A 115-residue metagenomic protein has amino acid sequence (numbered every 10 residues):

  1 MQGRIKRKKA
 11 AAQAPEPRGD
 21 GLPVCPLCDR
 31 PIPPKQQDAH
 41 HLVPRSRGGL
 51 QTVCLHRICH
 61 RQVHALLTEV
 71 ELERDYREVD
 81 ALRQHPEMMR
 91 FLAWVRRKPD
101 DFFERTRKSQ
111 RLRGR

Functional and structural regions predicted by a protein language model:
M1-V24: Short, charged surface segments at domain edges that flank catalytic/cofactor-binding sites
A10-P15, L66, R113-G114: A periodicity- and composition-biased signal for non-globular, repetitive helical segments
A12-P15, V43-S46, E78: A general structural-boundary detector
G19-C54: Histidine-centered nuclease catalytic patch
G49-C54, Q62-F103: Polybasic, low-complexity binding patches
K98-R115: A mid-sequence interfacial segment
